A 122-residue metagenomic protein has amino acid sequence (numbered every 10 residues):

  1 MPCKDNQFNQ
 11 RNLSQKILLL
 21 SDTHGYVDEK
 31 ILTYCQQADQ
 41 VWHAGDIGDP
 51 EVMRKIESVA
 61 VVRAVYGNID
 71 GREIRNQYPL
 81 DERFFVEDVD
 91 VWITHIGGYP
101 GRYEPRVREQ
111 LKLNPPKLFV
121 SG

Functional and structural regions predicted by a protein language model:
M1-P2, V120: Short intrinsically disordered, low-complexity coil segments enriched in acidic
P2-V62, D70-I93: N-terminal active-site segment of His-dependent metallophosphoesterases
R63, Y99-G122: Conserved beta-sheet core of the metallophosphoesterase superfamily
